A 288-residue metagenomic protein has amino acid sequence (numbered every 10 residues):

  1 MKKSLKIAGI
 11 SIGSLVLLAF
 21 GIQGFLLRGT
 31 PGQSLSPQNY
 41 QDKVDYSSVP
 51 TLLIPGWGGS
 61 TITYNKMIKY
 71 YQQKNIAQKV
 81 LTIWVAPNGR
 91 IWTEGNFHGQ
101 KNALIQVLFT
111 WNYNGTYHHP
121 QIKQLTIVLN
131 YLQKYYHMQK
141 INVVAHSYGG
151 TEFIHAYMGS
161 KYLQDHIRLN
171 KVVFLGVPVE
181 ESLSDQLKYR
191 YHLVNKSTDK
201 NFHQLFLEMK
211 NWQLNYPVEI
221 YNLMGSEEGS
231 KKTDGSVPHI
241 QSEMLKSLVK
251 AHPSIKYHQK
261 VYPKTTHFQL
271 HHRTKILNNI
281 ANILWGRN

Functional and structural regions predicted by a protein language model:
M1-L17: N-terminal Sec-pathway targeting helices
K6, A19-V144, T151-N288: Lipid deacylating catalytic domains
